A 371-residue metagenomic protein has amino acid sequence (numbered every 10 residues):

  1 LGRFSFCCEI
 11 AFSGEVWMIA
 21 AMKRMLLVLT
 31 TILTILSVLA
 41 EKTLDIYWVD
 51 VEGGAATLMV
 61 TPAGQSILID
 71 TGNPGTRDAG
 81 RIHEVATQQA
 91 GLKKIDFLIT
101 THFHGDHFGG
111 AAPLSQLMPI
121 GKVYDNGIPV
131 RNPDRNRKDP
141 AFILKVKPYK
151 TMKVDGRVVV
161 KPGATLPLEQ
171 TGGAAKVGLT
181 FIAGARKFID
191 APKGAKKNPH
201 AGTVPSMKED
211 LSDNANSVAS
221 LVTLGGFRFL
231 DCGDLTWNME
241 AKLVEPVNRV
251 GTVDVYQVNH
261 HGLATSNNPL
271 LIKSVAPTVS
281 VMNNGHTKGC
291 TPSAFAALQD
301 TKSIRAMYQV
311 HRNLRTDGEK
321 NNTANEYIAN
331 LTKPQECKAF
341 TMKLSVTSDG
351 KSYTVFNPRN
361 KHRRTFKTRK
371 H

Functional and structural regions predicted by a protein language model:
C7-C8: Cysteine-centered motifs
L26-S37: Bacterial N-terminal signal peptides
E41-K94, D213-W237: Conserved beta-strand hairpin/beta-sheet module of binuclear metal-dependent hydrolase folds, prominently
E41-L44, F108-T236, S303-K370: Flexible, acidic/histidine-containing loops and adjacent segments that form or flank the divalent-metal
L44, P62-L68, G72-D125, R131 (+2 more regions): Active-site metal-binding motif and surrounding structural segment of the metallo-beta-lactamase
D50, M59, D70, H102 (+7 more regions): Divalent metal-coordination and catalytic microenvironments
A55, G75-T76, F103-G109, P129-P133 (+6 more regions): Active-site environment of divalent metal-dependent phosphoester hydrolases
Y124, P129, V244-P334: Long, structured stretches of catalytic cores involved in phosphate-ester chemistry, encompassing
